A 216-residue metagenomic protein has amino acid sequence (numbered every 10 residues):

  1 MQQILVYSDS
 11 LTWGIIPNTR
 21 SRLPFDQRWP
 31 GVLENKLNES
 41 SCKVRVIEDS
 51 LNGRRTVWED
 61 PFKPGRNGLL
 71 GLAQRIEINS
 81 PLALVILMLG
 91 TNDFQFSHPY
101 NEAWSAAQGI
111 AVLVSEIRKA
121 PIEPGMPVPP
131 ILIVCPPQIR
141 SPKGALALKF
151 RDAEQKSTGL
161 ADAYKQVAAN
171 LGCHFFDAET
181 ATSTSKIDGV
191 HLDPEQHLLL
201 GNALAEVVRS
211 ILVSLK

Functional and structural regions predicted by a protein language model:
M1-S50, E59, R75-N79, A169 (+1 more regions): Serine-esterase "nucleophile elbow" of acetyl-processing enzymes
T12-W13, G53, D93, I139: Active-site micro-motifs of SAM-dependent methyltransferase domains
N18, S50-L51, V57-K63, S97-N101 (+1 more regions): Metal-dependent catalytic neighborhoods of phosphoester/phosphodiester hydrolases
R45-G53, A178-T184: Acidic carboxylate-rich catalytic motifs and surrounding loops in phosphoryl-/glycosyl-chemistry enzymes
R66-K216: Alpha-helical cap/lid subdomain in secreted, periplasmic, or secretory-pathway luminal O-acyl-processing enzymes
